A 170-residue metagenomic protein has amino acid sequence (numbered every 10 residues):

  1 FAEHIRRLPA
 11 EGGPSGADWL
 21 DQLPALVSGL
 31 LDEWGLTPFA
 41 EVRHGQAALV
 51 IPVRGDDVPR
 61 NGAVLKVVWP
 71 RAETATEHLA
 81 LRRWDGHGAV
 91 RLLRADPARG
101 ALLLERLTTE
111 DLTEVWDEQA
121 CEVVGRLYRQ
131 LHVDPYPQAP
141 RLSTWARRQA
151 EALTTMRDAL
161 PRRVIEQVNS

Functional and structural regions predicted by a protein language model:
F1-F39: Juxta-kinase regulatory segment immediately upstream of eukaryotic protein kinase catalytic domains
P24, Q46, P59-E105, E110-L131: A conserved alpha-helical element in kinase catalytic cores
G35-L36, A89, Y136: Generic structural signal for secondary-structure transition and capping sites
F39, I51, V90-L93: A short, local hydrophobic-aromatic micro-motif
R43: Catalytic cores of secreted or luminal carbohydrate-active enzymes
A47-V53: ATP phosphate-binding glycine-rich loop
E110-V168: A cross-family kinase active-site recognition segment
